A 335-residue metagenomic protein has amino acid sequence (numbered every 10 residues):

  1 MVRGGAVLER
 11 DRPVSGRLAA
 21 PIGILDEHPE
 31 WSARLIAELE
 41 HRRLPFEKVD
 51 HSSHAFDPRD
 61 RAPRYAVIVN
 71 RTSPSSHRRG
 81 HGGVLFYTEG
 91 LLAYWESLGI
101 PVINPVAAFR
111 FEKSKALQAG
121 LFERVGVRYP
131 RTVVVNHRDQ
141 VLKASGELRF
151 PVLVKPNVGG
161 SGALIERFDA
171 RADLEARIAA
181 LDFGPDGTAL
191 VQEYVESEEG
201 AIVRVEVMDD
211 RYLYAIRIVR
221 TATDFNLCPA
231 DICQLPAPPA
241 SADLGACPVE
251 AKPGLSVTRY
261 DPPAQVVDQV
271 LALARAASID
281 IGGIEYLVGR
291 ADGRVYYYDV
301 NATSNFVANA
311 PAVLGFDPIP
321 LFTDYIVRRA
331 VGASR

Functional and structural regions predicted by a protein language model:
R17-I22: Extreme N-terminal starter segment of soluble prokaryotic enzymes
E27-R131: Conserved N-proximal alpha/beta basic substrate-recognition cap immediately N-terminal to, or forming the N-lobe
H54-D57, Q140-K143, D173: Short acidic active-site motifs
S73-S76, N157-G159, T303: Short glycine-rich anion-binding loops that position phosphate/pyrophosphate groups of nucleotides and phosphorylated
R124-R149: Rossmann-like NAD(P)H-binding beta-loop-alpha module
E166-A274: Phosphate-binding site of ATP-dependent enzymes
Y260-D261, R275-I279, V288-R335: C-terminal active-site "lid" helix and adjoining low-complexity regulatory extension at the edge of ATP-using catalytic
I284-Y286: Hydrophobic residue at the +6 position relative to the catalytic HRD Asp in the kinase catalytic loop
